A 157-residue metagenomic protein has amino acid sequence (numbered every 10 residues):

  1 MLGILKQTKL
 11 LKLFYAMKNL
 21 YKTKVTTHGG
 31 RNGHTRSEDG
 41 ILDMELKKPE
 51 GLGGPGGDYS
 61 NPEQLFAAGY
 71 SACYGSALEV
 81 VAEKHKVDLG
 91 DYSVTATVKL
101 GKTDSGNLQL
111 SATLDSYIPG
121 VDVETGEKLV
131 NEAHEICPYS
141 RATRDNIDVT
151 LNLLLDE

Functional and structural regions predicted by a protein language model:
L2-L5, L10-A68, G75-E157: Extended beta-strand/beta-hairpin segments
